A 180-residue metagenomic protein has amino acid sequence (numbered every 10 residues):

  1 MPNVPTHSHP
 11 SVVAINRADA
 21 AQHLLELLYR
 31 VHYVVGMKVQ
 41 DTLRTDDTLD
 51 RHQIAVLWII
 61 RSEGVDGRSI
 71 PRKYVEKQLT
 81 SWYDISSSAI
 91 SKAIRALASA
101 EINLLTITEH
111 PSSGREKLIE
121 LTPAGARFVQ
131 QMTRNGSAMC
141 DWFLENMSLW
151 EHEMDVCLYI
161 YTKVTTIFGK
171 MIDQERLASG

Functional and structural regions predicted by a protein language model:
M1-R51, I102: N-terminal leader segment of winged-helix/HTH proteins
V39-S86: N-terminal helix-turn-helix DNA-binding core of bacterial DNA-binding proteins
D46-I54, T122, M147-M154: Short helix-coil-helix linker/hinge
W58-I59, Q130, L158: A cross-family signal for key residues in well-ordered alpha-helices that form functional helical elements
S69-K117: Canonical helix-turn-helix DNA-binding module
P111-M132: Basic, amphipathic "hinge/linker" alpha-helix immediately C-terminal to the N-terminal HTH DNA-binding motif
T133-G180: Terminal interaction helix/tail motif
